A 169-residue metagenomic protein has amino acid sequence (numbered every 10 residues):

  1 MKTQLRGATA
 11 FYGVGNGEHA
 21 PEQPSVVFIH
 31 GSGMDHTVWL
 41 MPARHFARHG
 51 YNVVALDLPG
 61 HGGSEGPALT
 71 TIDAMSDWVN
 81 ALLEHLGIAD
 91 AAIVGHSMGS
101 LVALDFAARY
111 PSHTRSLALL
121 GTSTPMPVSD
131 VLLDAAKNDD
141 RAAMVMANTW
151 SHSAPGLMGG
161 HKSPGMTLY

Functional and structural regions predicted by a protein language model:
L5-G15, L40-R48, N52-M98: Active-site loop/oxyanion-hole signature of alpha/beta-hydrolase fold enzymes
G17-S25, Y51: Proline/glycine-enriched tight loop/beta-turn segments at coil->beta junctions that connect or precede beta-strands
Q23, G31-M34, S97: Active-site glycine-rich loops that stabilize anionic/oxyanionic intermediates across multiple enzyme folds
F28-G31, A55: Structural cue for short, hydrophobic secondary-structure segments
G33, L58-G62, T124: Alpha/beta-hydrolase active-site loop signature
V38-M41, H45, A74-A81, D105 (+3 more regions): Alpha-helical elements of Rossmann-like donor-binding domains used by nucleotide-donor carbohydrate transfer enzymes
H85-P127: Conserved hydrolase catalytic core segment
P125-Y169: Conserved alpha/beta-hydrolase catalytic His-Asp/Glu region
